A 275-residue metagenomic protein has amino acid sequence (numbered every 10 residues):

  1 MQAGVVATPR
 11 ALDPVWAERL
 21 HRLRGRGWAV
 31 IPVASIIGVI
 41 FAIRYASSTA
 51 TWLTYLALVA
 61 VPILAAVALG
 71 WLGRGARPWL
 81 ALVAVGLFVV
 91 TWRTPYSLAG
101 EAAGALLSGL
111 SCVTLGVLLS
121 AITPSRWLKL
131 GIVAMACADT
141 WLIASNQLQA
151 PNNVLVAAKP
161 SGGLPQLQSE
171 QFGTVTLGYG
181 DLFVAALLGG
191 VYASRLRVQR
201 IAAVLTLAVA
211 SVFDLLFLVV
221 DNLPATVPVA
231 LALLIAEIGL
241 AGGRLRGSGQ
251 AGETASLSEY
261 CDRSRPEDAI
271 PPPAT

Functional and structural regions predicted by a protein language model:
M1-T275: A membrane-topology feature that recognizes alpha-helical transmembrane segments and their immediate juxtamembrane
